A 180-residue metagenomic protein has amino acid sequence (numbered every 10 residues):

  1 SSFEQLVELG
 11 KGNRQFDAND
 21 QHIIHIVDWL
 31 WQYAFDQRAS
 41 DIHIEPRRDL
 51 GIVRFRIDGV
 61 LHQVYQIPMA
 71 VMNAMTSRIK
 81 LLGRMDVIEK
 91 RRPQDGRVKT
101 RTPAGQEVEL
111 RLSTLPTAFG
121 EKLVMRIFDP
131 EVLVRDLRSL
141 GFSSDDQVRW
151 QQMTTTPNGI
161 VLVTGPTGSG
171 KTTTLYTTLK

Functional and structural regions predicted by a protein language model:
S1-P166: N-terminal "pre-motor" subdomain/linker immediately upstream of P-loop NTPase catalytic cores
G170: Conserved glycine(s) of the Walker
T174-T178: Hydrophobic positions on the alpha1 helix immediately C-terminal to the Walker A/P-loop
